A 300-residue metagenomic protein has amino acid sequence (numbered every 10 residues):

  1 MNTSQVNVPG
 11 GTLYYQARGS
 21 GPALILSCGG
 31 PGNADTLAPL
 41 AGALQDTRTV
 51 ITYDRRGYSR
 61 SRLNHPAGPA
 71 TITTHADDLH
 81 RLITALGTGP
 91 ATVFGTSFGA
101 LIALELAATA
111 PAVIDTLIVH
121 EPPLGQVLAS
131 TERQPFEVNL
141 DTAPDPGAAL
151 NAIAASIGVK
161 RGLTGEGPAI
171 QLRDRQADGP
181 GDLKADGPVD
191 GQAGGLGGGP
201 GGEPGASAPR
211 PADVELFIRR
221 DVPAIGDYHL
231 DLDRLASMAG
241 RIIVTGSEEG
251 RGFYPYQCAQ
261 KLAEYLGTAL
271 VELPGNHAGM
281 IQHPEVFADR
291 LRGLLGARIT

Functional and structural regions predicted by a protein language model:
N2-L63, I243, G293: Conserved HGGG/HGGXW glycine-rich cap/lid loop of the alpha/beta-hydrolase fold
G19, L86-G89, R298: Glycine-rich phosphate-binding loop signature in dinucleotide/nucleotide-binding domains
I51, R55-T92, L262: Active-site loop/oxyanion-hole signature of alpha/beta-hydrolase fold enzymes
D54-Y58, P123, P274-N276: Short beta-to-alpha linker loops that shape the active-site pocket of alpha/beta-hydrolase fold enzymes
G89-L128: Conserved hydrolase catalytic core segment
P122-G205, V222: Helix-rich cap/lid subdomain of alpha/beta-hydrolase
E203-L266, L270-P274, M280: Conserved serine/cysteine hydrolase catalytic core
Y265-T300: Catalytic active-site module of serine/aspartate enzymes centered on a nucleophile-bearing elbow/loop
